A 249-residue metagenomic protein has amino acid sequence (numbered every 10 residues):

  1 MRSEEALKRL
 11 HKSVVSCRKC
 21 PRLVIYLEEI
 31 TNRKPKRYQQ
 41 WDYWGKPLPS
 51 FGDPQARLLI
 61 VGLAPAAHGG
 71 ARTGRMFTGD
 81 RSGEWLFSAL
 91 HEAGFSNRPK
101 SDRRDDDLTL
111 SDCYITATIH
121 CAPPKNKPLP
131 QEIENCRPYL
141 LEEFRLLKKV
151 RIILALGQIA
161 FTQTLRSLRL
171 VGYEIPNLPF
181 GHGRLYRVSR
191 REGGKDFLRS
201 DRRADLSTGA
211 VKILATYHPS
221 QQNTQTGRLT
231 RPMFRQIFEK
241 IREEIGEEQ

Functional and structural regions predicted by a protein language model:
R2-H182, K195-S200, A210-G246: A polyanion-binding, active-site-adjacent surface
L185: Conserved flavin/dinucleotide-binding core of flavoenzymes
